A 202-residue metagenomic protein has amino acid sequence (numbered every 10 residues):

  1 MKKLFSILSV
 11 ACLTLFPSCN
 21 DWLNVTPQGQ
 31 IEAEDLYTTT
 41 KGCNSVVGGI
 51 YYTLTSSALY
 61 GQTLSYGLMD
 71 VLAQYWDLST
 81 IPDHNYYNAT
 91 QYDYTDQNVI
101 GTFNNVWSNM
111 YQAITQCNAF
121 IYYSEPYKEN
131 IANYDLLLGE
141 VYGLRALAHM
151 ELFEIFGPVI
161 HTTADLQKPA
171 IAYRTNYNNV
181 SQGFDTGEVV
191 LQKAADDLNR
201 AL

Functional and structural regions predicted by a protein language model:
M1-P27: Bacterial Sec-dependent N-terminal signal peptides
C19-G67: Membrane-proximal, proline-rich intrinsically disordered regions
Q28, T40-K41, S56, L68-N98 (+2 more regions): A structural signal for short, hydrophobic/glycine-enriched beta-strand patches
N44, H84-F156, D185-E188: Conserved, well-structured interaction surfaces
T55-G61, Y75-S79, A148-V159: Secretory-pathway/luminal and periplasmic proteins that interact with or process carbohydrate-rich
I155-Q192: Short coil/linker segments at helix-helix boundaries
